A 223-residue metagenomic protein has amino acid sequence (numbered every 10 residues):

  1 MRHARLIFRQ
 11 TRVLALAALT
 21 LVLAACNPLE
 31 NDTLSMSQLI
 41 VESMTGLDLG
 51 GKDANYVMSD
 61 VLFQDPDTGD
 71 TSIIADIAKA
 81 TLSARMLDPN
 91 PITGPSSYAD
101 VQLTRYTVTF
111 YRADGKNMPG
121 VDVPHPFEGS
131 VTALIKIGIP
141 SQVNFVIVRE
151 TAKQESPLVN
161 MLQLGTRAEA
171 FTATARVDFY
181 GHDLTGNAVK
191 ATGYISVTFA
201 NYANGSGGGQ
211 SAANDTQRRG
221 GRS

Functional and structural regions predicted by a protein language model:
R2-A15: Bacterial N-terminal signal peptides that target proteins for export
V22-A25: C-terminal motif of bacterial Sec signal peptides marking the signal peptidase cleavage site
N27-S223: Non-catalytic macromolecular-recognition regions in eukaryotic signaling proteins
